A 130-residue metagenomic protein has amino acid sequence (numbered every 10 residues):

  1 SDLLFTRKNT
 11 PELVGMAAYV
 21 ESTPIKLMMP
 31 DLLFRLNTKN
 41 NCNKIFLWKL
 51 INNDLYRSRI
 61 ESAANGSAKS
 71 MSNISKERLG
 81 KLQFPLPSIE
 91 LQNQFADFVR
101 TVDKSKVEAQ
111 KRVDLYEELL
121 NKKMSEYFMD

Functional and structural regions predicted by a protein language model:
L3-N52: A short beta-sheet element
E21, S67, V102: The DNA-recognition helices of helix-turn-helix-type DNA-binding domains
K26-F34, C42, G66-N93: A short glycine-rich beta-alpha junction/loop motif
Q83-D130: Amphipathic alpha-helical coiled-coil/heptad-repeat segments
